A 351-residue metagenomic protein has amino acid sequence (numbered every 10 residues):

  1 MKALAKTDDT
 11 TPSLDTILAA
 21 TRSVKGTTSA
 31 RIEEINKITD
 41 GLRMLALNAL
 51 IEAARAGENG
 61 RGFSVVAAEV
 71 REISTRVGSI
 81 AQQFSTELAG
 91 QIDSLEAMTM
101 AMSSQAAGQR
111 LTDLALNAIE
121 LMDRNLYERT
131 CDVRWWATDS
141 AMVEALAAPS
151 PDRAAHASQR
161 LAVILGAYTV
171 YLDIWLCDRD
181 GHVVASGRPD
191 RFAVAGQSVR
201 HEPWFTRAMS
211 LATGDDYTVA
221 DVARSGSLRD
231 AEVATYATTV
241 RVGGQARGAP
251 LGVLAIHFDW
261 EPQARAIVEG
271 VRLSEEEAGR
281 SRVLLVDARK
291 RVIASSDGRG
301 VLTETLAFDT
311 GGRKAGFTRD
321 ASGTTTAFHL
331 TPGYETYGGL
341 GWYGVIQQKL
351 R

Functional and structural regions predicted by a protein language model:
K2-R22, M102-Q105: Short, charge-rich amphipathic alpha-helices with coiled-coil/heptad character
S23-I51, Q83-D93: Alpha-helical coiled-coil
T39-Q83: EAAAR-patterned alpha-helical heptad-repeat segments
A107-G214, V268: Extracytoplasmic/periplasmic sensory segments of membrane signal-transduction proteins
W136, A145, H182-R188, V286-D297 (+1 more regions): Amphipathic coiled-coil signal-relay and dimerization helices
A157-A167, V253-V301, D309: Solvent-exposed, extracytoplasmic
S186-F258, F317-D320, T325: Extracytoplasmic/periplasmic ligand-binding sensor regions of membrane-associated signaling proteins
E304-R351: Extracellular/periplasmic juxtamembrane segments that couple receptor/chemosensory ectodomains to their
